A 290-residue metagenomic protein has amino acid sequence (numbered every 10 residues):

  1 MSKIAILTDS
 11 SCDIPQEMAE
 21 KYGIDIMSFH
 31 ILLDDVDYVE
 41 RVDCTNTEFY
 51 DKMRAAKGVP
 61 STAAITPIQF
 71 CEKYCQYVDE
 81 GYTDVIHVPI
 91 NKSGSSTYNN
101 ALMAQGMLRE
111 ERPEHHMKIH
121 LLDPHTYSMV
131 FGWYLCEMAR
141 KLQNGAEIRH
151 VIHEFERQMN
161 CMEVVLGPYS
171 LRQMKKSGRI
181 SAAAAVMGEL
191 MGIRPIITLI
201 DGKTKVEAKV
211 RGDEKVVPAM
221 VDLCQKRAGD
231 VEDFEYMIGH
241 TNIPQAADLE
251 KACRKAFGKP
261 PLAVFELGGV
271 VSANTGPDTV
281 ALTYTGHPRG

Functional and structural regions predicted by a protein language model:
K3, S11-D25, H30, V36 (+4 more regions): Mixed-charge interfacial surface used for oligomerization/domain docking and macromolecular partner engagement
A5, C71, T83, H115-M117 (+1 more regions): Generic alpha-helical hydrophobic packing signal
A5-C71: N-terminal glycine-rich anion-binding loop in soluble enzyme alpha/beta folds
A5-L7, V85-H87, L267: Short glycine-aspartate micro-motif
E20, D79, P113: Anion (oxyanion) recognition and catalysis
A55, T83-H87, E111-L122, V264: Glycine/charged-rich beta-loop-alpha catalytic/anionic-binding loops adjacent to active sites
A56-G106, I148, I152, M159: Glycine-rich phosphate- or other oxyanion-binding loops that anchor nucleotides, phosphorylated ligands
